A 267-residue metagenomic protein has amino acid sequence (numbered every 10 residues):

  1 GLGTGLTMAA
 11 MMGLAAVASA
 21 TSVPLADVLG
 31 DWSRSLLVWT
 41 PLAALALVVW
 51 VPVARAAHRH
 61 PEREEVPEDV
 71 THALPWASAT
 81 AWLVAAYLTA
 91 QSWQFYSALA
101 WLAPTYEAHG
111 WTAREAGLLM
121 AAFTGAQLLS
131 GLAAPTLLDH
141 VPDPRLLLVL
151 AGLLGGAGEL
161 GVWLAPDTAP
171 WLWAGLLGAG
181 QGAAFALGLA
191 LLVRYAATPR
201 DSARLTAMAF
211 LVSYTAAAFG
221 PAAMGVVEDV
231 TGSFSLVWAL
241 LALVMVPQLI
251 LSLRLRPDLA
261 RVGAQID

Functional and structural regions predicted by a protein language model:
G5-H58: Helix-loop-helix hairpin linking two adjacent transmembrane segments in secondary transporters
V17, T21-G30, Y106-E107, L137-L138 (+1 more regions): Interfacial helix-cap and linker-helix signal at transmembrane-aqueous boundaries of multi-pass secondary transporters
R55-V84: Juxtamembrane intracellular "pre-TM" segments in multi-pass secondary transporters
A79-A122, A126-G131: Extracytoplasmic gate region of multi-pass secondary transporters
S130-D143: Helix-to-loop junctions at the C-terminal end of transmembrane segments in multipass secondary transporters
L146-L160: Structural signature of the two symmetry-related core transmembrane helices
A183-A197: Intracellular juxtamembrane helix-capping segments at the cytosolic ends of symmetry-related transmembrane helices
P199-F234, L241: A late C-terminal transmembrane helix in Major Facilitator Superfamily
